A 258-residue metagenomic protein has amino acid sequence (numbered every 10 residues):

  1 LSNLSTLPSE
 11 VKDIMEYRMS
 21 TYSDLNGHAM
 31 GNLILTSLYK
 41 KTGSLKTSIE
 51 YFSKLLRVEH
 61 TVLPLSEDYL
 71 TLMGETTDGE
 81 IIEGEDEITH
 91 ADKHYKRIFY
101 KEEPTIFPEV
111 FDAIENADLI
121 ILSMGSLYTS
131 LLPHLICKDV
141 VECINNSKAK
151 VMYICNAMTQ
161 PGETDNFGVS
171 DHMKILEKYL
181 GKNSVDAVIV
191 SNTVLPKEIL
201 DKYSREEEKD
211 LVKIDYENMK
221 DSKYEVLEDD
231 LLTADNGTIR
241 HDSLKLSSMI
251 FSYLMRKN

Functional and structural regions predicted by a protein language model:
L1-D92, M249-S252, R256: Electropositive, gly/pro-rich neighborhoods at or near active sites that engage anionic ligands
E16-T42, G125-L132, M158-T164, L195 (+1 more regions): Glycine-rich phosphate/diphosphate-binding loops and the adjacent beta-loop-alpha structural elements that coordinate
D68-Y128: Active-site gating loop/helix substructures
G84-K96, H134-M158, K209-V226: P-loop/Walker A phosphate-binding loop and immediately adjacent motor/lid segment at beta-alpha junctions
S123, I154-C155, I189-S191: Short beta-strand segments
L127, L131-S184, L195, I199-K202: Conserved phosphate- and dinucleotide-binding cores of soluble alpha/beta proteins, encompassing both enzyme active
N166-N258: C-terminal functional extensions of proteins
